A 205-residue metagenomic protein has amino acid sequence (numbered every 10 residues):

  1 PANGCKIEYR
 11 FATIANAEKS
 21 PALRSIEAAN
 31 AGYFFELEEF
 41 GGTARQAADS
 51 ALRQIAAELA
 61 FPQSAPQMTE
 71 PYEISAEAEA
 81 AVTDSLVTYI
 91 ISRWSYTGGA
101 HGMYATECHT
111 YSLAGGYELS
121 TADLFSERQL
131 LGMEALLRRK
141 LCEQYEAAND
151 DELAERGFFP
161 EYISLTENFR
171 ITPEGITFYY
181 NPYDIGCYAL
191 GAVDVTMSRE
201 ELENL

Functional and structural regions predicted by a protein language model:
P1-L205: Compositionally biased intrinsically disordered regions enriched in Thr/Gly
